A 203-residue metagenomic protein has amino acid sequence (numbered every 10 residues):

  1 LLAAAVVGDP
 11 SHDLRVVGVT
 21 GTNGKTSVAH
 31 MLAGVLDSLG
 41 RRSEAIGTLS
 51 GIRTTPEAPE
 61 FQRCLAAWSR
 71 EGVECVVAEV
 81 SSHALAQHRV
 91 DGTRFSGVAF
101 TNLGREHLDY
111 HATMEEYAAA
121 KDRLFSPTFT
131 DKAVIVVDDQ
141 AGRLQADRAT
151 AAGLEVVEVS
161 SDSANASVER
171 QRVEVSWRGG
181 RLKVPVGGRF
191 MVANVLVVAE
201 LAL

Functional and structural regions predicted by a protein language model:
L1-T20, S27-G40, E169, F190: Short, basic phosphate-binding NTP loop
V28-L32, C64, L201: Hydrophobic residues within alpha-helices that form the first helical element adjacent to the glycine-rich loop
L39-R53, V80: Short beta-strand-centered segment that lines the nucleotide-binding/catalytic pocket of NTP-utilizing
R42-E44, C75-V76, A133, V156: Hydrophobic anchor at the start of a short beta-strand that flanks the dinucleotide cofactor-binding loop
S50-A58, E106-H111: Flexible beta-alpha connector loops of hexameric P-loop NTPases
T55-A84: Conserved nucleotide-sensing/catalytic segment adjacent to the nucleotide-binding pocket in NTP-handling enzymes
E71, F95-L203: Acidic, Mg2+-coordinating active-site environments of NTP-dependent enzymes
A84-D91: Conserved helix/coil segment N-terminal to the catalytic DExD/H
